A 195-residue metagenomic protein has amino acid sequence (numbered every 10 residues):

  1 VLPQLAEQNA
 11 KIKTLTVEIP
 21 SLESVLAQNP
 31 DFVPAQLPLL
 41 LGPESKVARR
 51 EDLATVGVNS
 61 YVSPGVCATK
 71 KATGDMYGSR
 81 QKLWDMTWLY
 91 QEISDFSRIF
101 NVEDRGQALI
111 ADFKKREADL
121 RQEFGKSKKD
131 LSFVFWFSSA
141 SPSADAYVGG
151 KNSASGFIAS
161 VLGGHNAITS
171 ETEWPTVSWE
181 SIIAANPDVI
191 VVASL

Functional and structural regions predicted by a protein language model:
V1-P43, S170: A short, structured surface patch at a secondary-structure boundary
Q8, T55-G57, L162-G163: Short, structured coil segments at secondary-structure junctions
K11, T169-S181, A185, V189-L195: Acidic/histidine-enriched, beta-strand-rich ligand/metal-binding domains
L22-L26, G156, W179-E180: Short hydrophobic/charged patches on amphipathic alpha-helices used for structural packing and interfaces
F32-Q36, S60-S63, L131-F137, F157 (+2 more regions): Structural recognition of the beta-strand scaffold that forms the well-ordered cores of secreted hydrolase catalytic
L40-D52, S194-L195: A ligand-binding cleft/hinge motif common to bilobed small-molecule-binding domains
R49-P142: Extracytoplasmic substrate-binding proteins
Y147-W174: Alpha-helical, coiled-coil/dimerization segments enriched in small aliphatic residues
